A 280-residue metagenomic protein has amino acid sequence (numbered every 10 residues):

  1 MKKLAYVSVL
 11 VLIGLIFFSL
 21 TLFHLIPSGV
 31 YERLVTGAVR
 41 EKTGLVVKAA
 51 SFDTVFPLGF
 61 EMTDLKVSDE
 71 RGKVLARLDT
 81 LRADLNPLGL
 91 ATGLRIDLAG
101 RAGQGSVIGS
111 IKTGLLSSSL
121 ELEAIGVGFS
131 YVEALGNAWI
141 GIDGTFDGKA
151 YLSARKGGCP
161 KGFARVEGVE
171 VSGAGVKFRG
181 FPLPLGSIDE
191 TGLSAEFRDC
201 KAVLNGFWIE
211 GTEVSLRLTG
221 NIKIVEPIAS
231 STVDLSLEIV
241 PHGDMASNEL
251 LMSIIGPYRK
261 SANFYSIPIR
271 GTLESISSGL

Functional and structural regions predicted by a protein language model:
M1-L4: Positively charged n-region of N-terminal signal peptides that target proteins for export
Y6-T21: Hydrophobic membrane-insertion alpha-helices, especially the h-region of bacterial N-terminal signal peptides
S19-V107: Terminal hydrophobic membrane-targeting helix
V46, G72-A83, A99-I108, V132-L152 (+3 more regions): Amphipathic hydrophobic-ligand
L65, L81, N86, G105 (+4 more regions): Solvent-exposed loop/turn tips at the surfaces of repeat/solenoid architectures
K73-L88, F163-K201, H242-S277: Beta-propeller and related beta-repeat scaffolds in trafficking/envelope systems
A91-L98, S118-S119, D199-G206: Short, hydrophobic/aromatic-rich segments at coil-to-beta transitions
S187-E190, S194-S247: Intrinsically disordered, low-complexity segments enriched in Gly and acidic/Ser/Thr residues that form flexible
